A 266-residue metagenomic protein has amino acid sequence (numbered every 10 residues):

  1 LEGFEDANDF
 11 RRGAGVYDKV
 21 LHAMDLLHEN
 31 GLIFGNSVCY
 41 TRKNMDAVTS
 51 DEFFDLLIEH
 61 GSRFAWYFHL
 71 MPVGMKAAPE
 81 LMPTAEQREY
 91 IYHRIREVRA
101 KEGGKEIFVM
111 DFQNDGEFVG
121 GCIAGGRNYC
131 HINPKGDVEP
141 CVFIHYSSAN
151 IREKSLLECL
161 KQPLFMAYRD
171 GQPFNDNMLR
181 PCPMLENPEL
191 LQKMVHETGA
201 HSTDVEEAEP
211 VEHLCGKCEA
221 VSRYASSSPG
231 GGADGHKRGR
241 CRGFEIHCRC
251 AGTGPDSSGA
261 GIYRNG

Functional and structural regions predicted by a protein language model:
L1-F4: A glycine-centered beta->alpha junction motif in the catalytic cores of kinase/phosphotransferase enzymes
D6, R42, E158: Active-site micro-motifs of SAM-dependent methyltransferase domains
D9-G121, P134-K135, E139, F143-I151: Radical SAM enzyme [4Fe-4S]-AdoMet core and its adjacent flexible, acidic and glycine-rich loops/tails across
G121-C122, F174: Short secondary-structure boundary/capping segments
I123-R127: Short, small/polar residue-rich loop motifs at catalytic or cofactor-binding pockets
F143-G266: Flexible mid-to-C-terminal extensions adjoining Fe-S/redox cofactors in radical SAM and related proteins
